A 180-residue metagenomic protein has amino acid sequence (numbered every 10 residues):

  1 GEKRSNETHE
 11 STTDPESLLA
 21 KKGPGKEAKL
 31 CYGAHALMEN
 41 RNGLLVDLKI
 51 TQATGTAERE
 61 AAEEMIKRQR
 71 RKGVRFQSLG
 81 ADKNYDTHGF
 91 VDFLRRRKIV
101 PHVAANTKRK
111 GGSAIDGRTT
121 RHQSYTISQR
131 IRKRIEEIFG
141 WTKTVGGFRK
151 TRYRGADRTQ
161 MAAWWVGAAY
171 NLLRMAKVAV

Functional and structural regions predicted by a protein language model:
G1-F93, W165-Y170: Polybasic low-complexity intrinsically disordered regions
S11-T13, N40-V46, R71-R75, R109 (+2 more regions): Short acidic (Asp/Glu) and glycine-rich catalytic loops that position anionic groups and cofactors
C31, G73, G80, D116-G117 (+3 more regions): Glycine-centered flexibility motif
C31-G33, F76, R96-K98, R134 (+2 more regions): Active-site lining segments that contact anionic ligands and/or coordinate catalytic metals
M38, G43, T51, R71 (+5 more regions): Short, well-ordered loop/turn and helix-capping segments at boundaries between secondary-structure elements and domains
K49-T51, V91-R96, N106, Y153-D157 (+1 more regions): Composition- and surface-driven signal marking solvent-exposed, interaction-prone regions in large proteins
R70-Q129: An internal, acidic/charged active-site-proximal segment that coordinates divalent cations and/or engages
Y125-V180: Basic, amphipathic alpha-helical segments enriched in Lys/Arg and hydrophobic/aromatic residues
